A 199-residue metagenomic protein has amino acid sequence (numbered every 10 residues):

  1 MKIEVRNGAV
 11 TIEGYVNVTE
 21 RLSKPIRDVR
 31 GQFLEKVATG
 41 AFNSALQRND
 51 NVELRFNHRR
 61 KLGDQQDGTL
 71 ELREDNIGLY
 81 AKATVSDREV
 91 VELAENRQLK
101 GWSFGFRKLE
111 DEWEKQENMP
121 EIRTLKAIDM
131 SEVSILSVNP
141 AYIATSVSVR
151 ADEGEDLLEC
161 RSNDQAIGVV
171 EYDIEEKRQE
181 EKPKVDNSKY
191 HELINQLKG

Functional and structural regions predicted by a protein language model:
M1-R161, G168-V169: Signature of dsDNA virion morphogenesis modules
V170-G199: Terminal short linear interaction segments
